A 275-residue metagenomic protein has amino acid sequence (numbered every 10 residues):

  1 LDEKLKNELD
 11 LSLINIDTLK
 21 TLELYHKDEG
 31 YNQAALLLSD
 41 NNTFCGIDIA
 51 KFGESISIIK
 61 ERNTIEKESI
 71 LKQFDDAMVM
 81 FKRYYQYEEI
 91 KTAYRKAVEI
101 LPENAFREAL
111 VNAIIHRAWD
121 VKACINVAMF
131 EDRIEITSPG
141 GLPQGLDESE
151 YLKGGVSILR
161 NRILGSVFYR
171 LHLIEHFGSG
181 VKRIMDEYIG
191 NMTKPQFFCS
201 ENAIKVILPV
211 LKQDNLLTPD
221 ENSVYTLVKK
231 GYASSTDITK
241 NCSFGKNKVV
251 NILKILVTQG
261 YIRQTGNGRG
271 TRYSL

Functional and structural regions predicted by a protein language model:
L1-A123, M129-G140, Q144-G145, S149-S157 (+1 more regions): Active-site helix-to-loop segments that bind/position phosphate- or nucleotide-bearing substrates and donors across
N104, E148-M192, N222: ATP phosphate-binding glycine-rich loop and adjacent ATP-lid/helix-beta elements within ATP-binding kinase/ATPase
M192-F198: Glycine-rich ATP-binding loops of the HATPase_c
E201-Y225: Conserved alpha/beta core segments of nucleic-acid transaction machinery
L211, L217-T218, Q264-L275: Short, cationic-aromatic polyanion-contact patches
L216-F244: Short amphipathic alpha-helical interface segments
S243-I255: Short amphipathic alpha-helical interaction segments
G260: Glycine-centered, phosphate/nucleic-acid-interacting loop/turn motifs that mediate DNA/RNA or nucleotide
